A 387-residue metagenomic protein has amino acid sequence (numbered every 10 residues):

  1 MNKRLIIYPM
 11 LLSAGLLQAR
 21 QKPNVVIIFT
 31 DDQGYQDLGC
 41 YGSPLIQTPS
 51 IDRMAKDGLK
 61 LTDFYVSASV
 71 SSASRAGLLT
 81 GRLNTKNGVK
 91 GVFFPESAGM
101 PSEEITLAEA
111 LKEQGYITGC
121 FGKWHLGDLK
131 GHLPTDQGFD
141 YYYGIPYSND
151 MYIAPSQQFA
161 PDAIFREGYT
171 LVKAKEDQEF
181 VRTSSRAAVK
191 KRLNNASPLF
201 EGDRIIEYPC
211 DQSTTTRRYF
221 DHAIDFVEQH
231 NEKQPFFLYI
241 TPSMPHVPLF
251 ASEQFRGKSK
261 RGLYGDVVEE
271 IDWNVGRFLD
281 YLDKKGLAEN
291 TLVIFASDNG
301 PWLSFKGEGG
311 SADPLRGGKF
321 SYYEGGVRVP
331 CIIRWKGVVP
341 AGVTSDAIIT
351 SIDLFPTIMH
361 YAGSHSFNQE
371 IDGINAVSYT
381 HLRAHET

Functional and structural regions predicted by a protein language model:
N2, L17-R383: Formylglycine-dependent sulfatase
N2-Y8: Sec-dependent signal peptide recognition, specifically the positively charged N-region followed immediately by
M10-Q18: Hydrophobic h-region of N-terminal signal peptides that target proteins for export in Gram-negative bacteria
